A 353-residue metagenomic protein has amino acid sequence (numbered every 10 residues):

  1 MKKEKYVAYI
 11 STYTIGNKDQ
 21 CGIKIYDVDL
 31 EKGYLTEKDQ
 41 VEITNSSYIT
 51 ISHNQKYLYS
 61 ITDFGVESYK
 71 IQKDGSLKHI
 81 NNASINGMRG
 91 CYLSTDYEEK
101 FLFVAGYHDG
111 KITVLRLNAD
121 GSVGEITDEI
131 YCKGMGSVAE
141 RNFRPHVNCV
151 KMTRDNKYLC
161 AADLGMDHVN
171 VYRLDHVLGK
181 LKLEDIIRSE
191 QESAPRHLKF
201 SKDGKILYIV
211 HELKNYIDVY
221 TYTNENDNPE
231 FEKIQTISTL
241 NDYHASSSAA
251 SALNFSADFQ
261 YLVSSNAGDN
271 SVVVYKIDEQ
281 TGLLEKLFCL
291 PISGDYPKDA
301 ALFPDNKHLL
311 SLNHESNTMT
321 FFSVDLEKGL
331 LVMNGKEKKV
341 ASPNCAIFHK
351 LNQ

Functional and structural regions predicted by a protein language model:
Y13-I15, I61-D63, Y107, L117 (+6 more regions): Short loop/turn segments immediately following the C-termini of beta-strands
N17-D19, I43-H53, N86-Y97, K133-R154 (+4 more regions): Beta-rich, blade/repeat-based domains predominating in secreted/periplasmic proteins but also intracellular
Y26-G33, Y69-S76, L115-G124, Y172-K180 (+3 more regions): Short loop/turn segments immediately following beta-strands, especially the blade-tip and inter-blade linker loops
T36-E42, K78-S84, G134-E140, K182-R188 (+3 more regions): A short beta-strand motif characteristic of beta-propeller blades
E37-E99: Blade-loop segments of beta-propeller domains
K78-C149: Asp-box/WD-like beta-propeller blade repeats and closely related beta-sheet repeat scaffolds
N156-N215: Loop-centered beta-sheet repeat module
